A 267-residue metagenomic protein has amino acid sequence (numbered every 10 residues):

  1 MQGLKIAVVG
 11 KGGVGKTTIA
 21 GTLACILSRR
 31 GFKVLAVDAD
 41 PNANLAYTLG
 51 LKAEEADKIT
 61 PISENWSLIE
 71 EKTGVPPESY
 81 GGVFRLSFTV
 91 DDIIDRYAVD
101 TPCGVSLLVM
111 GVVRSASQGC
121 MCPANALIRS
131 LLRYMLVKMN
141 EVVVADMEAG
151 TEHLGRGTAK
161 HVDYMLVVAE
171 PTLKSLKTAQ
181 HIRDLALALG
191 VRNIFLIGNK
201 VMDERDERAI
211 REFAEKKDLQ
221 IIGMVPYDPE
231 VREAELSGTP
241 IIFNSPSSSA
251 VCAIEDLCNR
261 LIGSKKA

Functional and structural regions predicted by a protein language model:
V8: Hydrophobic anchor at the beta1->P-loop junction of P-loop NTPases
K11: P-loop (Walker A) phosphate-binding loop of NTP-binding proteins
K16: Conserved lysine of the Walker
I19: Hydrophobic positions on the alpha1 helix immediately C-terminal to the Walker A/P-loop
S28-C103: N-terminal phosphate/diphosphate-binding loop that engages ATP/GTP or pyrophosphate donors across diverse enzyme folds
R29-R30, P123-Y227, R232-E233: Conserved catalytic-core segment of NTP-binding enzymes
F84-Y97, S106-A145: Cytosolic-facing regulatory segments adjacent to core modules
S237-S248: C-terminal boundary of histidine-terminating zinc-finger modules
